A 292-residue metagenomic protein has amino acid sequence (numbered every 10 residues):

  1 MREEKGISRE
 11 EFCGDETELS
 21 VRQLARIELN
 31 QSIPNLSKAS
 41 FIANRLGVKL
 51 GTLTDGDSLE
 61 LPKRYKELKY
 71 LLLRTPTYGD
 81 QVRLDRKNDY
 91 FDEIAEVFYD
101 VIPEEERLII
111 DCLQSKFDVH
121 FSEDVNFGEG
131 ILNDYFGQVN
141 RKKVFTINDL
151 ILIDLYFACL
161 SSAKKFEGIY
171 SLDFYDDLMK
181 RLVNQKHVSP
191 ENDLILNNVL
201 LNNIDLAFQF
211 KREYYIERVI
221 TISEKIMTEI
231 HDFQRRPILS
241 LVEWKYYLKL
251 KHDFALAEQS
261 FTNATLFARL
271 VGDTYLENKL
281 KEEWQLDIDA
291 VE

Functional and structural regions predicted by a protein language model:
M1-K5: A short, Lys/Arg-rich alpha-helix, primarily the initiator
G6-R26: Short alpha-helical DNA-recognition segment
S37-L53, A290-V291: DNA major-groove recognition helix of helix-turn-helix/homeodomain DNA-binding modules
D55-Q81, E258-T262, L266-L270, V291-E292: Short, charged recognition helix plus adjacent turn of helix-turn-helix-like nucleic-acid-binding domains
P62-R74, E104-H120, V144-F166, D193-L206 (+1 more regions): Amphipathic alpha-helical repeat scaffolds of TPR domains
T77-I94, F121-G137, F166-R181, F210-I222 (+1 more regions): Helix-turn-helix repeat elements of alpha-solenoid scaffolds
D92-R107, F136-I151, K180-D193, M227-F233: Flexible helix-coil transition and linker loops at the boundaries of alpha-helical arrays
I153-F233, V242-L250: Alpha-helical adaptor scaffolds
